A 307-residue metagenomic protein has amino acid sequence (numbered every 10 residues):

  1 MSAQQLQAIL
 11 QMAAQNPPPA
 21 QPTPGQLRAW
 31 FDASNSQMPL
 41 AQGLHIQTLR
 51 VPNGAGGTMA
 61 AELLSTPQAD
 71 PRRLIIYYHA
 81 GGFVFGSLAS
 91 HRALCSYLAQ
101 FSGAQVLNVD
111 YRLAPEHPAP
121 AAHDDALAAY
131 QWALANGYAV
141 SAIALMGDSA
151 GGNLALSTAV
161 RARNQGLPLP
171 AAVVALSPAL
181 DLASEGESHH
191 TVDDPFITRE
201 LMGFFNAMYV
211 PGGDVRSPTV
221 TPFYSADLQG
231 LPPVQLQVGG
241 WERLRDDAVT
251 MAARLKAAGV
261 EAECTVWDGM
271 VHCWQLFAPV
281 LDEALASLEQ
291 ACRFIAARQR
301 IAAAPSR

Functional and structural regions predicted by a protein language model:
S2-I9, A13-T23, M38-A41, H45-P52 (+1 more regions): Alpha/beta-hydrolase superfamily serine-hydrolase fold, recognizing
R28-L40: Short, solvent-exposed helix-to-loop capping segments enriched in aromatics
